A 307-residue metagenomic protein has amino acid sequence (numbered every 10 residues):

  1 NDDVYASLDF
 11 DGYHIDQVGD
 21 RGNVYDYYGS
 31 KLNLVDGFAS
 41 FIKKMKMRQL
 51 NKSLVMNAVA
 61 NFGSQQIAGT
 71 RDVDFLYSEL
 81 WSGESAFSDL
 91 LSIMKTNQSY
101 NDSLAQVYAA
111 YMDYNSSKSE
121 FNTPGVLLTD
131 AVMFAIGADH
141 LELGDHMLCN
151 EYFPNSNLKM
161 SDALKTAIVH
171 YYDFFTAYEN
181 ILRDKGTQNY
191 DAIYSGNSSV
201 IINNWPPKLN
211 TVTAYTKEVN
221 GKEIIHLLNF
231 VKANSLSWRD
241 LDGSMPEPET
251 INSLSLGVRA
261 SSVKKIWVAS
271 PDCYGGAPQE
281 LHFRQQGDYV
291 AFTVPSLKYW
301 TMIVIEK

Functional and structural regions predicted by a protein language model:
N1-F75, W81-S92: Active-site neighborhood of glycoside hydrolase catalytic domains
H14-D16, V55-V59, E79, V107-Y111 (+2 more regions): A cross-family glycoside hydrolase active-site/sugar-binding cleft signature
D16, D74, M133, I225 (+1 more regions): Conserved, mostly hydrophobic/aromatic
Q17, Q98-N189, V219, V231: Aromatic/acidic polysaccharide-binding cleft in carbohydrate-active enzymes
A60-Q66, L80-L90, Y114-T123, C149-E151 (+1 more regions): Acidic-and-aromatic substrate-binding clefts and catalytic sites of carbohydrate-active enzymes
V200-A260, T301: Carbohydrate-binding surface patches
I251-G276: Solvent-exposed beta-hairpin/edge-strand motifs
Q285-K307: C-terminal beta-strand-rich structural cap/linker in extracellular carbohydrate-active enzymes
